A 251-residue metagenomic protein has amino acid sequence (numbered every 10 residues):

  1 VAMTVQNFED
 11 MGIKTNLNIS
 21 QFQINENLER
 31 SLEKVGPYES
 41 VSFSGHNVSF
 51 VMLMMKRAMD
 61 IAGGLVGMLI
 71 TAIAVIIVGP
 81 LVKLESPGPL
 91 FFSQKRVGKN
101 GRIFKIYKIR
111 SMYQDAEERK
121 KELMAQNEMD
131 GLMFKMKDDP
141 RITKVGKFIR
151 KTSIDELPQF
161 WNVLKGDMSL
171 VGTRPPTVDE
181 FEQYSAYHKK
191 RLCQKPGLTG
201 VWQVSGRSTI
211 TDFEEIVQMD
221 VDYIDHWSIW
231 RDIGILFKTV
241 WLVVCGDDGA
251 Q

Functional and structural regions predicted by a protein language model:
V1-A72, A250-Q251: N-terminal hydrophobic signal-anchor/signal peptide
T15, I73, G101, F160 (+2 more regions): Residue-level signature of catalytic and energy-coupling elements of molecular machines, predominantly ATP/GTP-dependent
E29-L32, F92-P140, T199-D220: Short, glycine-rich, amphipathic interfacial segments at transmembrane boundaries or analogous
N47, K137, A186-Q251: C-terminal terminal-structure detector
S49-R119, G234-Q251: A hydrophobic, helix-centered structural microdomain
M54-R57, K105, R141, S153-E156 (+1 more regions): An acidic site on a long C-lobe helix of protein kinase domains
G67, K144-T152, V221-D225: Short, well-ordered beta-strand elements within core beta-sheets of diverse protein domains
L132-Q194, I235-V243: A short, structured surface patch at a secondary-structure boundary
